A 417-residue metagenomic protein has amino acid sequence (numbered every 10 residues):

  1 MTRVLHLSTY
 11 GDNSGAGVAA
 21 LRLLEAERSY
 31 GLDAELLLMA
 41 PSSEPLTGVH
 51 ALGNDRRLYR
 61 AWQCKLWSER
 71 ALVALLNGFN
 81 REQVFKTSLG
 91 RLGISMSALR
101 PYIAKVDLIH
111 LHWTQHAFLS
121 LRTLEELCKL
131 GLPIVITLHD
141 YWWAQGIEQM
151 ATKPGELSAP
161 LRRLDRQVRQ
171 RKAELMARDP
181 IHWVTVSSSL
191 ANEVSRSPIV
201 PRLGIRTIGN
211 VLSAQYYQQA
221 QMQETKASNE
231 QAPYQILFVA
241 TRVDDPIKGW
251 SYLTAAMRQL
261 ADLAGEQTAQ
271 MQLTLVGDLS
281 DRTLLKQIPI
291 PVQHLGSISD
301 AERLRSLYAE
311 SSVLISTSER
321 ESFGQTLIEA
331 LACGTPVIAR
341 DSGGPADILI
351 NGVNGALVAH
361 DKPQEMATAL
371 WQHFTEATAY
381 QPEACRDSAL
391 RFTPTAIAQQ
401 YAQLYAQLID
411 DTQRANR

Functional and structural regions predicted by a protein language model:
C128-K129, P154-W183, N192-L203: Membrane-proximal helix-turn-helix segments that form the acceptor-binding/catalytic region of lipid-linked
S189, V211: Carbohydrate-associated surface elements
A227-K248, T254-R258: Conserved donor-binding/catalytic core segment of Leloir-type glycosyltransferases
A264, T268, R282-E302, V313: Nucleotide-activated donor-binding/catalytic signature segment of Leloir-type glycosyltransferases, i.e., the conserved
S306-S311, Y401: Short alpha-helical donor nucleotide-sugar binding micro-motif in glycosyltransferases
E319: Aromatic "clamp/platform" in nucleotide-sugar-dependent glycosyltransferases that forms part of the donor/acceptor
P336-A339: Short hydrophobic beta-strand element within catalytic cores of glycosyltransferases and related nucleotide-activated
N351-G352, A356-P363, Q372-T378: Conserved acidic donor-binding segment of nucleotide-sugar-dependent glycosyltransferases
